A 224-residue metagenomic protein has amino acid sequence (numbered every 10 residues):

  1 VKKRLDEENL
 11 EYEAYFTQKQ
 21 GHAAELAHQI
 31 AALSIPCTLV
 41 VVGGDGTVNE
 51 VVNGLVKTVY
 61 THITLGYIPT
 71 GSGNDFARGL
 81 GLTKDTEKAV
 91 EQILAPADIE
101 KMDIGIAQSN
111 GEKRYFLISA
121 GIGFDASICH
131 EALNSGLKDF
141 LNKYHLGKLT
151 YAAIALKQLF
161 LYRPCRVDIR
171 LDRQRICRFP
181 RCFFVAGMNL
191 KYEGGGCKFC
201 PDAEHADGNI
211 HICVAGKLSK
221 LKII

Functional and structural regions predicted by a protein language model:
V1-K3, V56-K57, L133-N134, P201-E204: Short, solvent-exposed amphipathic alpha-helical segments in soluble enzyme and RNA/protein-processing domains
V1-V42, N49, N53, K88 (+1 more regions): ATP/NTP phosphate-donor binding region
Y15, V40, G66-I68, V185: Hydrophobic/aromatic beta-strand patches that form the interior of the parallel beta-sheet core in alpha/beta enzyme
G46, G71-G73, L218: Acidic, glycine-rich active-site loops and adjacent beta-strand->loop/helix elements that engage anionic groups
V52-L55, R78-L80, K198-F199: Short amphipathic alpha-helical segments
K57-F183: Catalytic core of DAGKc-family lipid kinases
F160, L171-R175, P180-I224: Internal anion-binding site segments
